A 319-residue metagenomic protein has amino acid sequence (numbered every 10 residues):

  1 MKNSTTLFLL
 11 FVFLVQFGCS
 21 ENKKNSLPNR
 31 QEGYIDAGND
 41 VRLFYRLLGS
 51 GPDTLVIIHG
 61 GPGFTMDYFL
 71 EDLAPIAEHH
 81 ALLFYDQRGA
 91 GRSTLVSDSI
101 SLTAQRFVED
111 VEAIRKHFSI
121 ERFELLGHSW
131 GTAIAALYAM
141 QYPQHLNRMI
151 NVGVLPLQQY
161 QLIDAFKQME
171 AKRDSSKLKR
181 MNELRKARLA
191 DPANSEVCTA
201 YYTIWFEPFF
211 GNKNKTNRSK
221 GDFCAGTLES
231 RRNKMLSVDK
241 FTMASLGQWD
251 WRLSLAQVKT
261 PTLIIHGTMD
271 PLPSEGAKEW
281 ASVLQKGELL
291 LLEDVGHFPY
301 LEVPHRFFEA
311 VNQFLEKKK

Functional and structural regions predicted by a protein language model:
V41-L95: Conserved HGGG/HGGXW glycine-rich cap/lid loop of the alpha/beta-hydrolase fold
Q105-F123: Conserved acidic catalytic loop of the alpha/beta-hydrolase fold
E121-D164: Conserved hydrolase catalytic core segment
M149-A187: Flexible "cap/lid" loop of the alpha/beta hydrolase fold
A187-V238, S254: Conserved alpha/beta-hydrolase catalytic His-Asp/Glu region
V258, I264-H266: Short beta-strand/loop motif that positions the catalytic acidic residue of the alpha/beta-hydrolase fold
P271-G276: Conserved alpha/beta-hydrolase "acid-adjacent" motif
G287-K319: Catalytic active-site module of serine/aspartate enzymes centered on a nucleophile-bearing elbow/loop
